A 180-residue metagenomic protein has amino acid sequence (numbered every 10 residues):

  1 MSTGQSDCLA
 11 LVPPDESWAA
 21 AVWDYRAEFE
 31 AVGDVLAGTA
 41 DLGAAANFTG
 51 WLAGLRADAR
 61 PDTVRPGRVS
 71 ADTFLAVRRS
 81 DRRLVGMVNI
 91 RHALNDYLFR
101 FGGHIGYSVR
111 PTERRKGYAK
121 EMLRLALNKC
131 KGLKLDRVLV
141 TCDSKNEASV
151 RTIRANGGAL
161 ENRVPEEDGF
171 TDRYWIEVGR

Functional and structural regions predicted by a protein language model:
M1-H104, P111, K129, E167-R180: GNAT-family acyltransferases
R82, G117, N146: Conserved G/P- and acidic residue-centered "switch" motifs that form tight phosphate/ATP-binding loops in soluble
V88, R114, D143: Mobile, glycine-rich extracellular loop/lid and propeptide segments that shape or gate substrate/ligand access
G106-V109, R115-G132, V150-A155: Conserved acetyl-CoA-binding loop-helix of GNAT-fold acetyltransferases
C130-T141: Conserved GNAT acetyl-CoA-binding A-motif
V140-V150: Conserved beta-strand-loop-alpha-helix junction that forms the acyl-donor binding cleft
T141, R154, A159-R173: Conserved catalytic-core motifs of GNAT/GCN5-like acyltransferases
